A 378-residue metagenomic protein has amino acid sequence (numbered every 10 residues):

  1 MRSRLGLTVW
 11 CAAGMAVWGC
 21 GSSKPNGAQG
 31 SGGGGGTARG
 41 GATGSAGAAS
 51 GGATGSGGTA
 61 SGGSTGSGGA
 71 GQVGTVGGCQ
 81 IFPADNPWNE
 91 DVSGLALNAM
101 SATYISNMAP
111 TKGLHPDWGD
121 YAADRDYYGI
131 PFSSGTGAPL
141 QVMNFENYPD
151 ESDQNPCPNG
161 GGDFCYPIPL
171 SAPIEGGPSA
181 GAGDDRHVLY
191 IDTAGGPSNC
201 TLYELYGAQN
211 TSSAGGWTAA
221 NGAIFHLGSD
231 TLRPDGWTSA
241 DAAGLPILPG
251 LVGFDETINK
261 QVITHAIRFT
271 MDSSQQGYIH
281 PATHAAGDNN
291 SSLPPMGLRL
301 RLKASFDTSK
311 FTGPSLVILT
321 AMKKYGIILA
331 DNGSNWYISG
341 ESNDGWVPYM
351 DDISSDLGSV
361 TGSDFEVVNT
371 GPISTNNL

Functional and structural regions predicted by a protein language model:
M1-L5, A13-V73: Ser/Thr-rich, Pro/Gly/Ala-heavy low-complexity intrinsically disordered linkers and tails of secreted extracellular
G71-L378: Short, surface-exposed polybasic-aromatic patches that bind anionic ligands, especially phosphate groups
